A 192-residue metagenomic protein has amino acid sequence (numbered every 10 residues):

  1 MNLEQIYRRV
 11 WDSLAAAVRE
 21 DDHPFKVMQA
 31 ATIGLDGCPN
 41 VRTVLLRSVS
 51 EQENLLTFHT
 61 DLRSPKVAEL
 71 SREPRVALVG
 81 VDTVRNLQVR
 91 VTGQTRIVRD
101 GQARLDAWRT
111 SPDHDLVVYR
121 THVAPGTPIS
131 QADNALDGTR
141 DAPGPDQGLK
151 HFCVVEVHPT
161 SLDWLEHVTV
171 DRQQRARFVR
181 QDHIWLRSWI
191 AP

Functional and structural regions predicted by a protein language model:
M1-P192: Binding-site signature for planar aromatic cofactors or substrates
